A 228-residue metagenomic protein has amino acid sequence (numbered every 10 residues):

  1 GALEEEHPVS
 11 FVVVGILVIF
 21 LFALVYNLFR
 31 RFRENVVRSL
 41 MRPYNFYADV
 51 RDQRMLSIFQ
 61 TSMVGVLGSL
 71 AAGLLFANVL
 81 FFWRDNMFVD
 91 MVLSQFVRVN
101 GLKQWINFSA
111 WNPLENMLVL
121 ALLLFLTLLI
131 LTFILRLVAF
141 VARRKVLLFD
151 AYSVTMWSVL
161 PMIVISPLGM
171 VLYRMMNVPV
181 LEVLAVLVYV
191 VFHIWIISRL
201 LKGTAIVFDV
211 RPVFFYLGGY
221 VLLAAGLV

Functional and structural regions predicted by a protein language model:
G1-A2: Soluble extramembrane regions of membrane proteins in the secretory/endomembrane system
P8-F29: Selective detector of the "anchor" transmembrane alpha-helix that sits immediately C-terminal
S10-I16, M55-A71, R211-L222: Alpha-helical transmembrane segments and their helix-start/interface "positive-inside/aromatic belt" motifs in integral
L17, L21, S62-V79, L126 (+4 more regions): Hydrophobic alpha-helical transmembrane segments of multi-pass integral membrane proteins
E34-R51, L93-L102, D150, T155: Juxtamembrane inter-helical linkers in multi-pass membrane proteins
L74-N100, V183-G203: Hydrophobic alpha-helical transmembrane segments and immediately flanking/interface helices in integral membrane
R84-E115, A142, R174: Membrane-interface interhelical connector segments
A110, L114-L122, L131-V228: Hydrophobic alpha-helical transmembrane segments and adjacent short intramembrane/lumenal linkers of inner/organellar
